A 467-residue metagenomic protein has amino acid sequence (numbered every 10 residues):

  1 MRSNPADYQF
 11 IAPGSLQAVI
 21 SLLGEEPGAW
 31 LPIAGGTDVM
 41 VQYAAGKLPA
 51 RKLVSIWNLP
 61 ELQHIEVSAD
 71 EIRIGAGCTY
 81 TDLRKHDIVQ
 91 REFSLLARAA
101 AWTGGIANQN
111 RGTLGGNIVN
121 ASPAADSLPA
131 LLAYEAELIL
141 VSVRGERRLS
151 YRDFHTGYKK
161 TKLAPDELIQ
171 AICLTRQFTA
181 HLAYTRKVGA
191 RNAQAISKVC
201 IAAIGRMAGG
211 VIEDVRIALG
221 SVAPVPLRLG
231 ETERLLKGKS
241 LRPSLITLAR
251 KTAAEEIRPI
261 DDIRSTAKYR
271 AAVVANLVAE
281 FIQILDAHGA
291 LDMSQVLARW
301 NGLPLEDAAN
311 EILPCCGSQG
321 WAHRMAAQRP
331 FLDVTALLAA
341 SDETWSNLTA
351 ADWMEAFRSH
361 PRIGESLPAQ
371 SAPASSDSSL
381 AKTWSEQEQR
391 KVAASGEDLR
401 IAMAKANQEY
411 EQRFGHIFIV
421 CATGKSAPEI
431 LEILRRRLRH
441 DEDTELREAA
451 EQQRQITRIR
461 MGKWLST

Functional and structural regions predicted by a protein language model:
M1-M293: C-terminal structural segment of proteins
L16, F93, P243-I246, L305 (+4 more regions): Residues at or immediately preceding the N-termini of alpha-helices
A76, P224-R228, W300-P304, C315-S318 (+3 more regions): Short acidic alpha-helix initiation/capping motifs at coil-to-helix transition points, especially at protein N-termini
V89, G105, S318, P330-F331 (+3 more regions): Alpha-helix boundary/capping and short turn/kink residues
A275-E280, I284, E343, H416 (+2 more regions): Short, residue-level hotspots on alpha-helical faces of the histone-fold and other alpha-helical interaction modules
S294-C315, G320-A406, I456-T467: Aromatic-anchored, charged helix-turn/loop surface patch used as a conserved interaction hotspot
V392-T467: C-terminal non-catalytic interaction appendages of large macromolecular assemblies
